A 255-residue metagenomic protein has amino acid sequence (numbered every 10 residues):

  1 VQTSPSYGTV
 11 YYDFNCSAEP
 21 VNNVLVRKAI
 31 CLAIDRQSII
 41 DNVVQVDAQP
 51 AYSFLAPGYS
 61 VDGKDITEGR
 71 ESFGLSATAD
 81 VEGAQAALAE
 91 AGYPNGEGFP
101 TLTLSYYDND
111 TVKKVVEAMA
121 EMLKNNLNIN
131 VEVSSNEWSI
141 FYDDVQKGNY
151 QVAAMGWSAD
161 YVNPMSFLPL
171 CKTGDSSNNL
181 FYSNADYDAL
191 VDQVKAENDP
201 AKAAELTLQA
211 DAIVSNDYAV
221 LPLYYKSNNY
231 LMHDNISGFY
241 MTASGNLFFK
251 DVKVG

Functional and structural regions predicted by a protein language model:
S4-L25, P50, N163, Y182-A189 (+1 more regions): Short, solvent-exposed loop/turn segments at the edges of secondary structure
G8-Y52, P100-D110, N198-N216: Alpha-helical secondary-structure segments
Y12, V24, K28, L32 (+10 more regions): Solvent-exposed, polar/charged alpha-helical surfaces in well-ordered, non-transmembrane soluble domains, broadly
D13, P20, S38-V43, S139-T173 (+1 more regions): Pocket-flanking alpha-helical
L25, I40, A77, N130-F141 (+2 more regions): Extracytoplasmic/peripheral linker and loop segments enriched in polar/acidic and small residues with frequent Thr/Pro
P50-E90, T111-K113: Structural transition elements
A89-A159, N228: Ligand/substrate-recognition segments at binding pockets and active sites
Y230-G255: Long beta-strand-rich cores associated with HINT superfamily self-processing modules
